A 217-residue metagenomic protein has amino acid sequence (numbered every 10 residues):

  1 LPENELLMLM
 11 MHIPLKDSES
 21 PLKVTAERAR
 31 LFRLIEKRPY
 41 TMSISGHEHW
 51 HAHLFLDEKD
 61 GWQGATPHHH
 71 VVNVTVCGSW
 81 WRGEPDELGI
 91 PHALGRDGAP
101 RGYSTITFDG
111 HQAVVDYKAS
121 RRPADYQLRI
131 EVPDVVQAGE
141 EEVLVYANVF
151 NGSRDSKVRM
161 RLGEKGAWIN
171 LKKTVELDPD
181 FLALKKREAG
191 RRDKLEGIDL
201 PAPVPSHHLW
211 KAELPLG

Functional and structural regions predicted by a protein language model:
L1-V71, G102, V143: His/acidic metal-ligating clusters that form di-metal
D17-S20, T41-E48, G78-E84, G89-H92 (+4 more regions): Short linear motifs at secondary-structure transitions and domain/linker junctions
G61-L162, L209-G217: Binuclear metal-dependent phosphoesterase catalytic core
E131-V135, K172-T174, D199: Short amphipathic beta-strand and strand-loop transition segments with alternating hydrophobic
S156-R187: Extended low-complexity, serine/threonine- and proline-enriched intrinsically disordered segments
L177-P215: Aromatic sugar-binding surface patches on proteins that engage polysaccharides or sugar-phosphate polymers
